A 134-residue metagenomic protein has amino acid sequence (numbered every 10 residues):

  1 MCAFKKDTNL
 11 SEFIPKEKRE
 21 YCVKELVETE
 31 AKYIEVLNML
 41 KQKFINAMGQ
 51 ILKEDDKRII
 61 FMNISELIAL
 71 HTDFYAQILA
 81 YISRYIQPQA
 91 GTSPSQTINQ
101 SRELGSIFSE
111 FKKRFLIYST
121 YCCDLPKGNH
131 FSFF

Functional and structural regions predicted by a protein language model:
M1-F134: An all-alpha helical bundle fold corresponding to the catalytic cores of small-GTPase guanine nucleotide exchange
